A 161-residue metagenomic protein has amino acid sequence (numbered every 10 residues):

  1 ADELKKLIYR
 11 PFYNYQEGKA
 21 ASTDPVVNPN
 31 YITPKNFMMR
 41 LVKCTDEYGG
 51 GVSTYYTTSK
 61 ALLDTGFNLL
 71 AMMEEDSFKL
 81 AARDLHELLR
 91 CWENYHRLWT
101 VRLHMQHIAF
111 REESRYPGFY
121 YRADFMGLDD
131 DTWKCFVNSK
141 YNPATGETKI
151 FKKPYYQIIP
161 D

Functional and structural regions predicted by a protein language model:
A1-D161: Glycine- and aromatic-enriched mobile tails/lids
